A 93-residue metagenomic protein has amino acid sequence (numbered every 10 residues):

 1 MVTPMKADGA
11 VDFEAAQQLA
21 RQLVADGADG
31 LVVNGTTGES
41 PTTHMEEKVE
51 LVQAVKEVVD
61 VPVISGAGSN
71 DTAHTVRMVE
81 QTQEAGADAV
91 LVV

Functional and structural regions predicted by a protein language model:
T3-V93: Active-site beta->alpha loop and helix N-cap motifs at the rims of alpha/beta catalytic domains
